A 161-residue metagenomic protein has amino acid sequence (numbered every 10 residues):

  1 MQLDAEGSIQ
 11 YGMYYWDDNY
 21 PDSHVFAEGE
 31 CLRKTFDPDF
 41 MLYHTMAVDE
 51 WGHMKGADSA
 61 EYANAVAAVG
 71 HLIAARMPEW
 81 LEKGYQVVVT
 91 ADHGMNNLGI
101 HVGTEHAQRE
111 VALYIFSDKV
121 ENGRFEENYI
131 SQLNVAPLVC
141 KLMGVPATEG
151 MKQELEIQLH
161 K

Functional and structural regions predicted by a protein language model:
M1-G56: His/Asp/Glu-rich, glycine-adjacent segments that coordinate divalent cations and/or stabilize oxyanion chemistry on
S23, A27, A67, H71 (+1 more regions): A structural signal for well-ordered alpha-helical segments within the folded catalytic domains of diverse enzymes
E30-R33, M77, A136-C140, A147: Non-transmembrane alpha-helical segments in soluble domains of secreted/periplasmic/extracellular proteins
H44-V48, D92-H93, F116-D118: Active-site-proximal beta-strand/loop segments in catalytic clefts of secreted hydrolases
W51-H71: Active-site-proximal segments of metal-dependent phosphoesterases and phosphodiesterases across multiple
A65-H106, L113, V139: Metal-dependent active-site segment of extracytoplasmic phospho-/sulfohydrolases and closely related
G103-P146: Substrate-binding rim/cap in mid-to-C-terminal beta-strand-loop elements of soluble/periplasmic
V145-K161: Polar, surface-exposed loop/tail segments that function as active-site lids or cofactor/substrate-recognition elements
